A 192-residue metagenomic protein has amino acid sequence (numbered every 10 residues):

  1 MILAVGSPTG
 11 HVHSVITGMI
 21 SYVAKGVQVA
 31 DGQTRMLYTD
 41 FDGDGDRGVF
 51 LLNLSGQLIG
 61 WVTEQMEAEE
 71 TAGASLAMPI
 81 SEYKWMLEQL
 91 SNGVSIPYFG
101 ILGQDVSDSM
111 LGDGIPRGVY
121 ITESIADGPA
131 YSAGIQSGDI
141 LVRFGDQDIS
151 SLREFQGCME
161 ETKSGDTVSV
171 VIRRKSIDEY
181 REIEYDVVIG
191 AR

Functional and structural regions predicted by a protein language model:
M1-L3, L51, L141, V168: Generic structural signal for buried aliphatic residues
M1-V12: Short glycine/Trp-rich loop-beta-loop segment that forms part of the substrate-binding cleft
S7-P8, E64, D146-Q147, R173: Short, surface-exposed secondary-structure boundary micro-motifs
S14-G73, L111, R117-E123: Active-site region of chymotrypsin-like
G48-F50, G112-I115, P129-I140, E161-K163: A short glycine-leucine-enriched loop at secondary-structure breakpoints that most characteristically corresponds
L54, L58-G114, T167, Y180: C-terminal cap/linker of serine protease catalytic domains
I59, A130-L152: Conserved PDZ fold ligand-binding element
E88-Y98, Q136, V142-F144, Q156-R192: PDZ-domain C-terminal substructure recognizer with occasional recognition of PDZ-binding tails
